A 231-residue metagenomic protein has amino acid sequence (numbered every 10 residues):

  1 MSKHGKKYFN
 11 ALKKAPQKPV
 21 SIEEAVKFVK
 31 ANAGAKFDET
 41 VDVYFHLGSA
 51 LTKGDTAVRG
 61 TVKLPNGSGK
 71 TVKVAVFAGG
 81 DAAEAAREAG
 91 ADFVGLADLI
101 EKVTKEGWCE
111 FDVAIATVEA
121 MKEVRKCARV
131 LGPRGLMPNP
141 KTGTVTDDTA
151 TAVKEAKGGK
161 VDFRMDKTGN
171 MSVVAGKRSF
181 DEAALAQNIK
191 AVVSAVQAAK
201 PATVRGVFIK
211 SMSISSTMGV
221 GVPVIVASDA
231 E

Functional and structural regions predicted by a protein language model:
S2-A15: Generic N-terminal amphipathic, Lys/Arg-enriched alpha-helix
I22-E84: Translation machinery proteins
A25, A86, G132, I214: Residue-level signature of catalytic and energy-coupling elements of molecular machines, predominantly ATP/GTP-dependent
F37-V41, A199-S211: Flexible, glycine/charged-enriched surface loops at secondary-structure junctions
F45, A78, T117, A175-K177 (+2 more regions): Flexible glycine-/small-residue-rich
S68-K70, G80, D166-G169, R205-F208 (+1 more regions): Short flexible coil/turn linkers enriched for glycine and charged/polar residues that connect secondary-structure
V72-A91, A97-D98, E123: Ordered, amphipathic secondary-structure segments that act as subunit-interaction surfaces in large macromolecular
A91-Q197: Long, charge-patterned amphipathic alpha-helical coiled-coil/hairpin "stalk" segments used as oligomerization
